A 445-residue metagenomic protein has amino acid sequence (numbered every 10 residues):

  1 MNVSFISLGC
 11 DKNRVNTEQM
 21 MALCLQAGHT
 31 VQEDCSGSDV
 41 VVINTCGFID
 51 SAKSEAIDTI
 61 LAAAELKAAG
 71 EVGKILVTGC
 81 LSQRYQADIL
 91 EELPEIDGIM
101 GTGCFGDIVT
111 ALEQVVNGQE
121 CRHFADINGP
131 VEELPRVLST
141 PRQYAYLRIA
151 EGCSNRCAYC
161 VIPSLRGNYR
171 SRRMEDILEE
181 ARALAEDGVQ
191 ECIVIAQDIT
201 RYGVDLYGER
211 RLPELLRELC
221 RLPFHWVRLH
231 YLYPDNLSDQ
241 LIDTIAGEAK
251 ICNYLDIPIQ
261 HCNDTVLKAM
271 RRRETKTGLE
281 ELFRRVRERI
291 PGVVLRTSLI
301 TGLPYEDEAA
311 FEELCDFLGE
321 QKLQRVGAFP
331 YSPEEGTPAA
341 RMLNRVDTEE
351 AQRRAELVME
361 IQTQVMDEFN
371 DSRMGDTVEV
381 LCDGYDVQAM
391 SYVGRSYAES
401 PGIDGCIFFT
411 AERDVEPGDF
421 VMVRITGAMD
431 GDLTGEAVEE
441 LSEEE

Functional and structural regions predicted by a protein language model:
M1-Y202, Q240, L255, T277-E288 (+3 more regions): Proteins enriched for Cys/Gly/acidic motifs involved in redox and nucleic-acid/cofactor modification
V3, V40-V41, A145, C192 (+7 more regions): Conserved beta-strand core positions
I6, I195-Q197, H230-L232, P258-Q260 (+5 more regions): Generic beta-strand/beta-sheet core signal
G47-F48, R166-G167, L206-E209, K268-E274 (+1 more regions): Short glycine-enriched, charge-decorated loop/helix-capping segments at active-site entrances that position
I75-G79, R84, I89, E186-A309: Conserved SAM/AdoMet-binding glycine-rich loop
E91-G106, P213-F224, G247-Y254, E313-R325 (+1 more regions): Structural recognition of alpha->loop->beta junctions
C157, I177, V194, L229 (+7 more regions): Conserved, mostly hydrophobic/aromatic
R341-E445: Terminal RNA-binding accessory module
